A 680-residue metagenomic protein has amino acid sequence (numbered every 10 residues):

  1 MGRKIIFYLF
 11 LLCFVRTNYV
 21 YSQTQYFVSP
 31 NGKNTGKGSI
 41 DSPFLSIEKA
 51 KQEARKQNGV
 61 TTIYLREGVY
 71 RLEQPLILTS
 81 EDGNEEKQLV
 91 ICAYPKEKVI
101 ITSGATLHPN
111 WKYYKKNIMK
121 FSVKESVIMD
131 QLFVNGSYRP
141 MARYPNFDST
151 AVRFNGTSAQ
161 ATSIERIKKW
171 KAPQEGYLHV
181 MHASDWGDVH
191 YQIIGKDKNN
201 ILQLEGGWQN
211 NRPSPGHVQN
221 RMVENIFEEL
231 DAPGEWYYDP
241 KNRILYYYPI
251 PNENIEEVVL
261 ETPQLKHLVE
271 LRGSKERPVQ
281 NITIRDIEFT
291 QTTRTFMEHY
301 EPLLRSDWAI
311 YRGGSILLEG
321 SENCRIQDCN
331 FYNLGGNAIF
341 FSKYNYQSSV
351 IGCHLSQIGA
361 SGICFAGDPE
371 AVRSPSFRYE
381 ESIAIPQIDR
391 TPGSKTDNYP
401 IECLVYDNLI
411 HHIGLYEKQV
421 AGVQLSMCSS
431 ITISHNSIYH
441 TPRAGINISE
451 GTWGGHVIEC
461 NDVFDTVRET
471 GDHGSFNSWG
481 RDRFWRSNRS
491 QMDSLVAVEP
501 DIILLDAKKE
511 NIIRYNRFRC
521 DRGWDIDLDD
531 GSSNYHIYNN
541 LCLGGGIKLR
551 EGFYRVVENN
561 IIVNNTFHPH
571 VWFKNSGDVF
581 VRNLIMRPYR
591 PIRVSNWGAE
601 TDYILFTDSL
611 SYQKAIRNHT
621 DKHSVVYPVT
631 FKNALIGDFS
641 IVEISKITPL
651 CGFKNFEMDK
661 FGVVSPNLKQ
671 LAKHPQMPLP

Functional and structural regions predicted by a protein language model:
M1-T24: Bacterial Sec-dependent N-terminal signal peptides
F27-Y332, A371-K395, G637-I641, S645-P680: Extracellular polysaccharide-degrading/modifying enzymes targeting complex plant/algal/animal polysaccharides
Y64, R71, I77, V90-C92 (+24 more regions): Extracellular beta-strand solenoid repeats
Q74-P75, K266, T293-H299, G335-F341 (+12 more regions): Short glycine/acidic-rich loop motifs that flank beta-strands on beta-rich extracellular proteins
W208-Q209, P213-H217, E224-N225, P251-R277 (+12 more regions): Beta-propeller domains
Q280-Q291, E322-G336, N345-A360, V372-T391 (+10 more regions): Right-handed parallel beta-helix
G367-P369, T470-S475, W479-R481, W597 (+1 more regions): Primarily the internal scaffold of c-type cytochrome electron-transfer domains, especially repeated/multiheme c-type
W524-D527, N534-Y535, V556-N559, T566-V571 (+1 more regions): Substrate-binding clefts and catalytic carboxylate motifs of secreted carbohydrate-active enzymes
